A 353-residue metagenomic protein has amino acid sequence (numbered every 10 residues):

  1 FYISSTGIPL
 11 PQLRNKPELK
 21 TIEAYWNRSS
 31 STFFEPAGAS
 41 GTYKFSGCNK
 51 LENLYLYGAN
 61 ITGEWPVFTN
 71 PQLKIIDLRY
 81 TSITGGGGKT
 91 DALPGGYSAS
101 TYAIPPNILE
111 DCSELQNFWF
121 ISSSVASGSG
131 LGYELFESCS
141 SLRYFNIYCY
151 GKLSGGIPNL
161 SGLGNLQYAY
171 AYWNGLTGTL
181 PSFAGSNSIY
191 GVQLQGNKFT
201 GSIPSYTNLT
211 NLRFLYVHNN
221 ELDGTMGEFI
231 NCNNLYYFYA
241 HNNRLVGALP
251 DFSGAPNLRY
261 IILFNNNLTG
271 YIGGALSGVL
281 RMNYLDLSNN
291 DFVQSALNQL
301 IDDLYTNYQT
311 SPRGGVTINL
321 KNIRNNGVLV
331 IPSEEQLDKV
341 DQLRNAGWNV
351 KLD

Functional and structural regions predicted by a protein language model:
F1, I22-A24, L54-L56, K74-L78 (+9 more regions): Conserved hydrophobic beta-strand positions in leucine-rich repeat
F1-L10, N15-F33, Y97-S98, C112 (+1 more regions): LRR N-terminal entry segment and analogous cap-like coil->beta motifs
T6, N27, A59, T81 (+9 more regions): Consensus "Asn ladder" position of solenoid repeat domains
G7, L19, S30, L51 (+17 more regions): Conserved hydrophobic position(s) of the canonical leucine-rich repeat
I8-L10, F33-Y43, E64-P66, G86-G88 (+10 more regions): The leucine-rich repeat
N15-E18, G47-K50, T69-Q72, D111-E114 (+8 more regions): Leucine-rich repeat
N265, S277-S333: Leucine-rich repeat domain C-terminal region
V330-D353: Extracellular/surface-exposed low-complexity segments
